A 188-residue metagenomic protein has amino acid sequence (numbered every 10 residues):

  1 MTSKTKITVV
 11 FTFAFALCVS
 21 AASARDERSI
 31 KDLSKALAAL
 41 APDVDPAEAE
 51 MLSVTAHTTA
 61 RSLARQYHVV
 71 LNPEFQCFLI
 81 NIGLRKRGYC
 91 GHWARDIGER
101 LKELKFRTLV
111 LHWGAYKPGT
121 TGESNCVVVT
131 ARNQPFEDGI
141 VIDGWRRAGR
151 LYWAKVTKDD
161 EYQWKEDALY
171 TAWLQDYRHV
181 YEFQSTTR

Functional and structural regions predicted by a protein language model:
M1-V10: Bacterial N-terminal signal peptides that target proteins for export
V9-C18: Bacterial N-terminal signal peptides
A21-A24: Boundary at the C-terminal end of the N-terminal hydrophobic targeting segment
L33-L79: Secondary-structure boundary elements
A41-D45, A56-Y67, A94-K105, A131 (+1 more regions): Sec/Tat-exported extracytoplasmic proteins
C77-W113, G119-T121: Mid-length scaffold segments of soluble, non-membrane domains
K102-Y152: Hydrophobic/aromatic-rich core segments of domains that either
Q134-R188: A recognition module on extended beta-rich or small alphabeta surfaces enriched in W/G with H and D/E
